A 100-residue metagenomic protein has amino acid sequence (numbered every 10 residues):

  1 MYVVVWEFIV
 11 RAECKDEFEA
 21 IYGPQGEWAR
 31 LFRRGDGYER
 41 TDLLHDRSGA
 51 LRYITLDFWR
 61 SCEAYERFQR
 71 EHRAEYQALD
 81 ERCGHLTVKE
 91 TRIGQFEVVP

Functional and structural regions predicted by a protein language model:
Y2-I9, R40-Q69: Short, well-ordered beta-strand segments in beta-rich or mixed alpha/beta enzyme and ligand-binding folds
E7, Q95-E97: Short amphipathic
R11, V99: Residue-level recognition of the GNAT/N-acetyltransferase active site
C14-E19, A64-E66: Short, conserved charged micro-motifs
G23-E39, F58-I93: An amphipathic, aromatic/His-enriched active-site/gating alpha helix that lines ligand/cofactor pockets
